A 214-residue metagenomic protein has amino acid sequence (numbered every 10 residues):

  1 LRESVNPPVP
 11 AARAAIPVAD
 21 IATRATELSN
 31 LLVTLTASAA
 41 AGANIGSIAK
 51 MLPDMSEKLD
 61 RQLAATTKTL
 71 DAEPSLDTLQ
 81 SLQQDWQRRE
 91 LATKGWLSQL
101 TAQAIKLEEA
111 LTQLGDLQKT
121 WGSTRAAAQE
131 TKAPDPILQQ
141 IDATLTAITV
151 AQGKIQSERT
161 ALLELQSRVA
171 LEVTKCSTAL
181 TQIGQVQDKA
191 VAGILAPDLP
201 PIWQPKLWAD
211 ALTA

Functional and structural regions predicted by a protein language model:
L1-A214: Flexible, low-complexity extramembrane segments of multi-pass membrane transporters/channels
